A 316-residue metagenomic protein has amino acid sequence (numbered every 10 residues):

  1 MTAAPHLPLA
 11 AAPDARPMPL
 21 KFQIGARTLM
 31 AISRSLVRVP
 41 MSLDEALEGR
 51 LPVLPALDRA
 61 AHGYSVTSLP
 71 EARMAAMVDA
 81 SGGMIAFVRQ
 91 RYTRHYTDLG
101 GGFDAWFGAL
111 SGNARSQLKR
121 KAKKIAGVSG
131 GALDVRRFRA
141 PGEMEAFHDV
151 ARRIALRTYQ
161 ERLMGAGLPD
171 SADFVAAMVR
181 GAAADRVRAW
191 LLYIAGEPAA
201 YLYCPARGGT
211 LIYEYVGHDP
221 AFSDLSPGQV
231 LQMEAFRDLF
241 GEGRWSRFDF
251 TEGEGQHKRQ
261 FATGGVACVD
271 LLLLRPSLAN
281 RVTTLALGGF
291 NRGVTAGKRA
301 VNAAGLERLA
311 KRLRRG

Functional and structural regions predicted by a protein language model:
T2-L36, S65, L69-D224, G316: A conserved beta-strand-loop-helix scaffold within acyl/acetyltransferase catalytic domains
T2-T28, G83-F103, S246-G305: Active-site/acyl-donor-binding loops of N-acyltransferases
A10, G49-P52, D58-A61, S116 (+6 more regions): Generic detector of bulky aromatic hydrophobic side chains
Q23-Q90, G208-A267, L272-L273: Acyl-donor binding region in acyl/amide transferases
W106-F107, R162-L163, P220-F222, L239-G241 (+4 more regions): A short, structure-level motif marking secondary-structure boundaries and short turns
E307-G316: Long, C-terminal catalytic modules of enzymes
